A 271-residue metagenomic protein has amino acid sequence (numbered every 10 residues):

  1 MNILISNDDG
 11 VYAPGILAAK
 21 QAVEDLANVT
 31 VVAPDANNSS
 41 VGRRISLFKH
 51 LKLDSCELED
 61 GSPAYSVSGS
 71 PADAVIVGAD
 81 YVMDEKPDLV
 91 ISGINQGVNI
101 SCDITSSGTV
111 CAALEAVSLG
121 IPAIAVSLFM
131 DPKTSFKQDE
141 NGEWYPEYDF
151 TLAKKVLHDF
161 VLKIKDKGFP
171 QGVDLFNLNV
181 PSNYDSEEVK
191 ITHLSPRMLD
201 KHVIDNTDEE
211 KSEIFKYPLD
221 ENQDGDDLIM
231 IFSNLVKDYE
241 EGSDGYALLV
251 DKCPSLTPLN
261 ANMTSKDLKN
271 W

Functional and structural regions predicted by a protein language model:
I3, P14-Y81, E85-K86: A cross-family phosphate/adenosyl-ligand binding-site feature
I5-Y12, D103-I104: Short, glycine-rich nucleotide/cofactor-binding loops
D9, N37, S70-P71, N95-V98 (+2 more regions): Short glycine-rich anion-binding loops that position phosphate/pyrophosphate groups of nucleotides and phosphorylated
T30-V32, Y65, I91, P122-V126 (+1 more regions): Hydrophobic/aromatic beta-strand patches that form the interior of the parallel beta-sheet core in alpha/beta enzyme
V77, E85-D139: Internal, conserved structured core segments that host functional sites
S118-D166: Phosphate/ribose-phosphate-bearing ligand recognition and processing surfaces, centered on ADP-ribose/NAD(+/P+) systems
P146-Y148, K167-W271: C-terminal accessory domains and tails appended to enzymatic cores
